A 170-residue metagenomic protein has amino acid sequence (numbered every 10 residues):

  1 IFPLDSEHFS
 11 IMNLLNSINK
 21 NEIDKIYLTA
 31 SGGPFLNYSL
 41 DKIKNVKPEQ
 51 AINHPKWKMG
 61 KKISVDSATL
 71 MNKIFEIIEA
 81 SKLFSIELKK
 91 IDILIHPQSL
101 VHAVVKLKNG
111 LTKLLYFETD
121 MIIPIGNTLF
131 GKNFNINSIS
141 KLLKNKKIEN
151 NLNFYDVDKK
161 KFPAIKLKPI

Functional and structural regions predicted by a protein language model:
I1-I170: Catalytic, metal-anchored helix/loop core of enzyme active sites in primary metabolism
